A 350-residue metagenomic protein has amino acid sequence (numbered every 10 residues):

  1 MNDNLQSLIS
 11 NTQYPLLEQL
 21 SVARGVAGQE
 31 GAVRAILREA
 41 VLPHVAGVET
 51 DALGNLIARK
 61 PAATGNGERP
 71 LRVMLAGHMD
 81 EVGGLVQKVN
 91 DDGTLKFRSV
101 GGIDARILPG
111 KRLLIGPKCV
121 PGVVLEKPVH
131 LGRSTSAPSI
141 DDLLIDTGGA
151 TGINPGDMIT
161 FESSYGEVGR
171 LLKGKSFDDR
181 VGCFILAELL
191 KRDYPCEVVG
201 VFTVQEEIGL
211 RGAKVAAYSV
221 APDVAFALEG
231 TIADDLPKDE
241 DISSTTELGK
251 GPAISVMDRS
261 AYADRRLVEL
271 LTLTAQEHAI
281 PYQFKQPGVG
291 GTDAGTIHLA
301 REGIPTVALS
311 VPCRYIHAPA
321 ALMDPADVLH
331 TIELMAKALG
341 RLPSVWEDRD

Functional and structural regions predicted by a protein language model:
M1-D350: N-terminal hydrophobic/helix-forming segments and targeting peptides
